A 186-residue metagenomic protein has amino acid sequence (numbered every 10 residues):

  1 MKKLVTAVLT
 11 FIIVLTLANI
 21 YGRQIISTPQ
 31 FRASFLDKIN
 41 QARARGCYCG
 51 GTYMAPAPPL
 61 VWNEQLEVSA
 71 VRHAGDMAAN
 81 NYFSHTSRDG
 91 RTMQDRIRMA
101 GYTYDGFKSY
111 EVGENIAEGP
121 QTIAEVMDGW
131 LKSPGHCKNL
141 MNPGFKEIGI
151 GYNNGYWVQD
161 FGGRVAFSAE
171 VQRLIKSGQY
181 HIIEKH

Functional and structural regions predicted by a protein language model:
M1-L4: Positively charged n-region of N-terminal signal peptides that target proteins for export
V8-T16: Bacterial N-terminal signal peptides
Y21-N80: A short alpha-helix/helix-coil micro-patch that ends at or immediately precedes a cysteine
N40-C49, V71-Y82, R98-Y102, Q121 (+4 more regions): Sec-exported extracytoplasmic/periplasmic mature domains
E64-T122: Short, surface-exposed glycine/acidic/tryptophan-bearing loops
S109-H186: Disulfide-stabilized extracellular recognition modules
